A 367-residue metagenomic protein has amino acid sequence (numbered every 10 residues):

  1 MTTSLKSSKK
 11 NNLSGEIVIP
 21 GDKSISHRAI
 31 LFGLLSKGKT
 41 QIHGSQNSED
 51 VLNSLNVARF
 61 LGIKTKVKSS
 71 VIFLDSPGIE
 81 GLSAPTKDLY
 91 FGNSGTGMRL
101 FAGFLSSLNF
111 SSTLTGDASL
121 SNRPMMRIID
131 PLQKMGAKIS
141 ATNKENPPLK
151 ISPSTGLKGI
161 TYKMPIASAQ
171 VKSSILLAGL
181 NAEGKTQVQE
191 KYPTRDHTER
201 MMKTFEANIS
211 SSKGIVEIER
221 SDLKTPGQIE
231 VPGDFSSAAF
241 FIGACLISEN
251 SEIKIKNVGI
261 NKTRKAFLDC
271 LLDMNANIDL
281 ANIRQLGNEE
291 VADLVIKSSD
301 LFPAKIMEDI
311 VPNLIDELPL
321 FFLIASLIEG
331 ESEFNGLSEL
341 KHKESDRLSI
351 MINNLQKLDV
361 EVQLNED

Functional and structural regions predicted by a protein language model:
M1-D367: Structural preference for solvent-exposed beta-strand-turn elements and adjacent flexible terminal/loop segments within
